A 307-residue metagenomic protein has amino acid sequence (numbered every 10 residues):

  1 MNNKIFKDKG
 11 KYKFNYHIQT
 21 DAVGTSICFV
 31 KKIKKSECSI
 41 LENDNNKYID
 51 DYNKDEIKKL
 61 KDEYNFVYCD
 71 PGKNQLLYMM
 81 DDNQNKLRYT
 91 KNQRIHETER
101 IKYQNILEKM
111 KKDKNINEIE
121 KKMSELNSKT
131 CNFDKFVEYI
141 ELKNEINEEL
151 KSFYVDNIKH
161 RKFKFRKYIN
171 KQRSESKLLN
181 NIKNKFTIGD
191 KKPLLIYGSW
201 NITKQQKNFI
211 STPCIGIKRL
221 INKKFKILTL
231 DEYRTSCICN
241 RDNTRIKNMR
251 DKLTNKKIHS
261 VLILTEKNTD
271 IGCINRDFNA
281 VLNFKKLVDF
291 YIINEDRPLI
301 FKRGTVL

Functional and structural regions predicted by a protein language model:
M1-L307: Positively charged, helix-rich recognition surfaces that bind polyanionic ligands
